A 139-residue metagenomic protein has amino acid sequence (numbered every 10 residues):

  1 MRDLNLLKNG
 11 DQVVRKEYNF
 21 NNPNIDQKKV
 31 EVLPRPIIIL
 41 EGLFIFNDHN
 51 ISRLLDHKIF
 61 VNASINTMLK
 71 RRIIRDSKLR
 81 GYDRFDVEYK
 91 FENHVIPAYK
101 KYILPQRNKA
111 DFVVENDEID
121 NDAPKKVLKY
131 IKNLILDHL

Functional and structural regions predicted by a protein language model:
M1-I37, E88: ATP-dependent small-molecule kinase phosphotransfer cores that center on conserved nucleotide phosphate-binding segments
M1-L4, F91, L128-I131: A generic alpha-helix structural signal
N9-D11, L33-P34, I74-S77, I96-L139: NTP-dependent small-molecule kinase module
V14, F46, F85: Short, electropositive, low-hydrophobicity segments enriched in small/polar residues
I25-V30, S52, K70-R71, G81-F85 (+1 more regions): Replace "adjacent to P-loop NTPase cores in ATP/GTP-dependent enzymes" with "adjacent to NTP-binding cores
D26-K78: ATP-dependent NMP and nucleoside kinases share a basic, alpha-helical "lid"
N50, N66, Y82, V87-K90 (+1 more regions): Anionic, Ser/Thr-rich low-complexity intrinsically disordered regions
